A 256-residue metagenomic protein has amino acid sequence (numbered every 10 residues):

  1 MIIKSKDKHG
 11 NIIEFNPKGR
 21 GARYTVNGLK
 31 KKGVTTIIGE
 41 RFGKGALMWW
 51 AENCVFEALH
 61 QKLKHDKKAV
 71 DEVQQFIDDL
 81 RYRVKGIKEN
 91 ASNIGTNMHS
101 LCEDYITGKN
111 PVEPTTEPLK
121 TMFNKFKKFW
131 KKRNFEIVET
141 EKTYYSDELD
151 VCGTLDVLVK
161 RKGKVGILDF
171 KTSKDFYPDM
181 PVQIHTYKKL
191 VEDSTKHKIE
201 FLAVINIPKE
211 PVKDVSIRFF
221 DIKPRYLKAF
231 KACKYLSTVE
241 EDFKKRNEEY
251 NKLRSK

Functional and structural regions predicted by a protein language model:
M1-C152: Metal-dependent nuclease catalytic cores that hydrolyze phosphodiester bonds in DNA/RNA, characterized by
M1-K8, R246-K256: Glycine- and charge-rich intrinsically disordered segments
T116-P118, K142-R254: Nucleic-acid nuclease catalytic cores
